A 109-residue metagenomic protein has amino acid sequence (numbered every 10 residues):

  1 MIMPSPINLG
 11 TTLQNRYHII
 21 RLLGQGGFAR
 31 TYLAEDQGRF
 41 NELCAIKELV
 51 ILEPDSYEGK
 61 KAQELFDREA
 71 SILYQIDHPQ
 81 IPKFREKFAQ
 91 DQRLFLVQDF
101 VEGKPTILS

Functional and structural regions predicted by a protein language model:
M1-T11: Juxta-kinase regulatory segment immediately upstream of eukaryotic protein kinase catalytic domains
I20-G26, T31: Protein kinase glycine-rich loop
G24, R68, D77-Q80: Flexible N-lobe loop architecture of eukaryotic-like protein kinase catalytic domains
E35-C44: Conserved N-lobe loop of protein kinases adjacent to the ATP-binding glycine-rich P-loop
K47-L52: Conserved beta3-strand ATP-binding lysine motif
E53-Q75: AlphaC helix of the eukaryotic protein kinase fold
K87: Activation-segment/catalytic-loop signature of the eukaryotic protein kinase fold
D91-P105: Conserved short submotifs of the Hanks-type protein kinase catalytic core that shape the nucleotide-binding pocket
